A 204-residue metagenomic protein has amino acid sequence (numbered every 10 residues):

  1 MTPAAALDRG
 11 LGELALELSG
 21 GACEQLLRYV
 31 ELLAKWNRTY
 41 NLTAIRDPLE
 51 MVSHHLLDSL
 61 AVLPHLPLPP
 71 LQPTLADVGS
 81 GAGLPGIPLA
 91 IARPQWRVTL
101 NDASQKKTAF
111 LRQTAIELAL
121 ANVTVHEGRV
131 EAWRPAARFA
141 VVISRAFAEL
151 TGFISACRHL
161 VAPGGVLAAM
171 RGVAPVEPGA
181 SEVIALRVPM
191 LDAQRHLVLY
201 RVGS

Functional and structural regions predicted by a protein language model:
M1-Q72, A76, K106-K107, R112-V123: Class I SAM-dependent transferase core
L16, Y40-T43, L49-E50, H54 (+4 more regions): Flexible, active-site-adjacent loop/turn segments at secondary-structure boundaries
D77-G81: Conserved S-adenosyl-L-methionine
A82-Q95: Conserved SAM-binding loop of SAM-dependent methyltransferases across substrates and taxa, primarily the Class I
Q95-S204: S-adenosylmethionine
